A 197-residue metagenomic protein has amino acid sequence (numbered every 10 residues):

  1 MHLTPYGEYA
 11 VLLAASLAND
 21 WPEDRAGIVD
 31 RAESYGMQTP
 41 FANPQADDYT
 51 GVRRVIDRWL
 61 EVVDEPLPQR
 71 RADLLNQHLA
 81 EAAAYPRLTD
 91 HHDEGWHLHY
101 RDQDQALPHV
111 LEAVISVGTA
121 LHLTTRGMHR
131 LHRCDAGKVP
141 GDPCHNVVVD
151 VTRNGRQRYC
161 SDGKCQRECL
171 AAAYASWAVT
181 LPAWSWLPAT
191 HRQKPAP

Functional and structural regions predicted by a protein language model:
M1-D150, T180-P197: Short helix-coil boundary/hinge micro-motifs
D142, G163-L170: Short alpha-helical interface patches
D150-V151, A171: Short, non-ligating residues that shape and space the ligands of small metal-coordination modules and catalytic
N154-Q166: Cysteine-rich micro-motifs
R167-L181: Short metal-binding segments enriched for Cys and/or His
